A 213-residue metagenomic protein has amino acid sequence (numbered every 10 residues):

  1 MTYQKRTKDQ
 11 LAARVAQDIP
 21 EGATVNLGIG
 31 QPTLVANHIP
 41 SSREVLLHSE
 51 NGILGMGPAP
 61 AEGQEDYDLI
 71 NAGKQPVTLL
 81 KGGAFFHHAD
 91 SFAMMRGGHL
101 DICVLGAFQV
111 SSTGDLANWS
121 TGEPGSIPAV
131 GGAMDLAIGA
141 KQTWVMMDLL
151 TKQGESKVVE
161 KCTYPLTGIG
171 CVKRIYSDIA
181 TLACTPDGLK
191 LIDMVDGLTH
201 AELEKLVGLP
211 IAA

Functional and structural regions predicted by a protein language model:
M1-L80: N-terminal active-site beta-alpha-beta segment that forms phosphate/nucleotide-binding and substrate-recognition loops
Q4-Q10, A61-A213: Conserved phosphate- and dinucleotide-binding cores of soluble alpha/beta proteins, encompassing both enzyme active
